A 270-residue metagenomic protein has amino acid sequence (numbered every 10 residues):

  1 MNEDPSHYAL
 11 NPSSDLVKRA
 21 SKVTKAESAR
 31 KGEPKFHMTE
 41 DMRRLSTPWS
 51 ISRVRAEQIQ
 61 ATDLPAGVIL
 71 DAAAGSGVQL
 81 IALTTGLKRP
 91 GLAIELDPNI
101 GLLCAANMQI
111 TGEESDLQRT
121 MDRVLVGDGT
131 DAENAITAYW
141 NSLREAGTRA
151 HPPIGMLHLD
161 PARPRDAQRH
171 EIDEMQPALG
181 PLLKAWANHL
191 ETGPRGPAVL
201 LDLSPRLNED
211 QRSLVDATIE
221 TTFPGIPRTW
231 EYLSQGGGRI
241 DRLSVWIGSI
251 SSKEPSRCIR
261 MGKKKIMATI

Functional and structural regions predicted by a protein language model:
M1-P65: S-adenosyl-L-methionine
P65-G75: Conserved class I S-adenosyl-L-methionine
G67, G155, P197: Conserved acidic residues
S76-K88: Conserved SAM-binding loop of SAM-dependent methyltransferases across substrates and taxa, primarily the Class I
P90-E95: Conserved SAM-binding motif I beta-strand of class I
D97-N99: Conserved SAM/SAH-binding beta-strand->alpha-helix loop
G101-T148: S-adenosyl-L-methionine
H158-I270: Class I S-adenosyl-L-methionine
